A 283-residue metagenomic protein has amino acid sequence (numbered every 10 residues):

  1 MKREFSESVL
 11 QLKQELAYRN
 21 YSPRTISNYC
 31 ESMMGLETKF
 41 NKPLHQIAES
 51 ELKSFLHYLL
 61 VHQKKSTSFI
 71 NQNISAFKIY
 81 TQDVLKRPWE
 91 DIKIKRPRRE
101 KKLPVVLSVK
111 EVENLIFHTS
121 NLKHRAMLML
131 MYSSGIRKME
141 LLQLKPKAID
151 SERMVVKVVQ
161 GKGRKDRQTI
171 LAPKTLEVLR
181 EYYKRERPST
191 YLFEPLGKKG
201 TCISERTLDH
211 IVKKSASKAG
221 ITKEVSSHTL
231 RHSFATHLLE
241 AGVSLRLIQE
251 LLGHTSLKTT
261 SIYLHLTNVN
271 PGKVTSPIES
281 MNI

Functional and structural regions predicted by a protein language model:
M1-I283: Conserved catalytic core of the tyrosine transesterase superfamily
